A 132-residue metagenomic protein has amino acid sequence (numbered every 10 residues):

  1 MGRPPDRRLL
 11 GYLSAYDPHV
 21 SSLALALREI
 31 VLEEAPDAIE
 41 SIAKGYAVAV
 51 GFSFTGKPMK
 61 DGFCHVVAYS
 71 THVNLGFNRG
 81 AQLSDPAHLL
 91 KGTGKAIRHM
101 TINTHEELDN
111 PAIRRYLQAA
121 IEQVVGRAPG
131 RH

Functional and structural regions predicted by a protein language model:
M1-H132: Charge-dense, helix-prone N-terminal extensions
